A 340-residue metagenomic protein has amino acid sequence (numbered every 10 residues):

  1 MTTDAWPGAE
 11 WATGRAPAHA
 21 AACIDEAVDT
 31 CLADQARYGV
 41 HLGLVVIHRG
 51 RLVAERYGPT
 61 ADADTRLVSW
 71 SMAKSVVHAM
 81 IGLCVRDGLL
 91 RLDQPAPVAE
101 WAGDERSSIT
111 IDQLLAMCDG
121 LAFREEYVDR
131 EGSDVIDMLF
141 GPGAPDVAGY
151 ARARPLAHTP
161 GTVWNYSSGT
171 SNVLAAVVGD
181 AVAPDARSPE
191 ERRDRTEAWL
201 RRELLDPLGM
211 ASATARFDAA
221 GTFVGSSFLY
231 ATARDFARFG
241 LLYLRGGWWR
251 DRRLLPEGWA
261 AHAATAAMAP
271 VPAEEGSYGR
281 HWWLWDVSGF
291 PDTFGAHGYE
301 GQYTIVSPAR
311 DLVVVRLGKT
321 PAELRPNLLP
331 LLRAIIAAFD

Functional and structural regions predicted by a protein language model:
M1-D62, V85-L90, L115-A116, A148-A153 (+2 more regions): N-terminal leader/targeting segments and the immediately adjacent pre-domain N-terminus
G50, V68-D93, L114, L174-V178 (+1 more regions): Active-site SXXK
R51-R56, R130-T159, E191-A213: Short, charged, amphipathic alpha-helices and their helix-cap/turn boundaries
V68, R86-A122, E126, A153 (+1 more regions): Active-site helix/loop module of the DD-peptidase/beta-lactamase fold, centered on the serine-lysine SxxK catalytic
T170-V178, S227-W248, Q302-G318: Active-site-proximal alpha-helical segments within enzyme catalytic domains
W199-T265: Active-site-proximal binding-pocket segments
M210-F217, A261-V313: Active-site Gly/Thr loop motif
T293-D340: Structured C-terminal helix/loop/strand segments within mature extracytoplasmic catalytic/sensor domains
